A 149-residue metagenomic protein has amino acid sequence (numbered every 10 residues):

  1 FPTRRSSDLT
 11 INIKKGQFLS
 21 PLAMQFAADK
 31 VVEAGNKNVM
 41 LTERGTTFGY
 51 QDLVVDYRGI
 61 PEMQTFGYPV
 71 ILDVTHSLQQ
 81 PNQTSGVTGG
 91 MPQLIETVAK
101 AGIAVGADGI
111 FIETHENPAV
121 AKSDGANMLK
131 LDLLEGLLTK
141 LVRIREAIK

Functional and structural regions predicted by a protein language model:
F1-S6: Short, small-residue-biased leader/transition segments that mark boundaries at the very start of proteins
S7-T10, N36-V39, F66-V70, G106-D108: Short, well-ordered coil/turn segments that N-cap beta-strands
I13, D73, G102, I112: Conserved, mostly hydrophobic/aromatic
K14-Q25, R44-E62, Q80-A99: Active-site glycine- and acidic-residue-rich loops that bind and position anionic ligands or nucleotide-like cofactors
P69-T84: N-terminal small/glycine-rich loop or linker at the start of catalytic domains across soluble metabolic enzymes
I95-V98, V105-N127: Glycine-rich phosphate-binding active-site loops on the catalytic face of alpha/beta enzymes
N117-K149: C-terminal helical cap(s) of enzyme catalytic domains, especially alpha/beta-barrels
